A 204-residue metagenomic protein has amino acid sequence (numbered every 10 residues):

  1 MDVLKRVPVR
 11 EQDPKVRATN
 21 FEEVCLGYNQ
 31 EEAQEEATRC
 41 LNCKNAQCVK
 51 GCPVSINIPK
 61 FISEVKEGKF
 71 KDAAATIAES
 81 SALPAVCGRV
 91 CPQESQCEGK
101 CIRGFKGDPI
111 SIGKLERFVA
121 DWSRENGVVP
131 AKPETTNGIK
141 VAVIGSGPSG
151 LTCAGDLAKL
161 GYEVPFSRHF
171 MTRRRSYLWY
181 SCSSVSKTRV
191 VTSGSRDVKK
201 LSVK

Functional and structural regions predicted by a protein language model:
M1-K140: Ferredoxin-type iron-sulfur electron-transfer modules and their immediate structural context
C43, I144, S167-H169: Generic beta-strand/beta-sheet core signal
A82, G147-S149, M171: Residue-level detector of alpha-helix initiation sites
P109-I110, Y180-K204: N-terminal glycine-rich dinucleotide-binding loop that anchors FAD/FMN and/or NAD(P) in oxidoreductases
E116, G155, S176-W179: Short acidic, glycine/serine/threonine-rich loops at helix termini
I139-P165: N-terminal Rossmann-like FAD-binding beta1-loop-alpha1 element of flavoenzymes
Y162-L178: Glycine-rich FAD pyrophosphate-binding loop
